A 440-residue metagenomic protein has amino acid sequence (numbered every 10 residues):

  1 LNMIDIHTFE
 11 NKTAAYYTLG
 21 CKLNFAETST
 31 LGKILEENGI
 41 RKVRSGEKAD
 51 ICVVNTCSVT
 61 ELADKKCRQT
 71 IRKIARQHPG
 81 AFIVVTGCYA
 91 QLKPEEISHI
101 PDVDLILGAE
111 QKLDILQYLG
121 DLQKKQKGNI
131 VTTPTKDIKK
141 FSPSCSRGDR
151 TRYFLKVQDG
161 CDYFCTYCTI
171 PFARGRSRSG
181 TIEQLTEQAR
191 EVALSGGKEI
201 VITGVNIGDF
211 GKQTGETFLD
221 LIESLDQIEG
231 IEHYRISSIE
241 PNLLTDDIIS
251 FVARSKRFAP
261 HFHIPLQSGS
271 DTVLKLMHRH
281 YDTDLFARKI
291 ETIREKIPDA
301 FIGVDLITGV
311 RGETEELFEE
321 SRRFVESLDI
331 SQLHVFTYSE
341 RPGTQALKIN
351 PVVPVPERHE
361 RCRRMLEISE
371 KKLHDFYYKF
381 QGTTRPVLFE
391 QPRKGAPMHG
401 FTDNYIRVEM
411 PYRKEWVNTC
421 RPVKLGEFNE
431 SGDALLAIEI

Functional and structural regions predicted by a protein language model:
L1-D209, F262, D284-E295, R323-S327 (+3 more regions): Proteins enriched for Cys/Gly/acidic motifs involved in redox and nucleic-acid/cofactor modification
C21, F210-D226, G230, M277 (+1 more regions): Radical SAM enzyme [4Fe-4S]-AdoMet core and its adjacent flexible, acidic and glycine-rich loops/tails across
I40, A81, D104, I231-E232 (+3 more regions): A structural micro-motif
S58-V59, R174-G175, K275-Y281, K348-V353: Short glycine-enriched, charge-decorated loop/helix-capping segments at active-site entrances that position
I83-V84, L92-K93, I97, L194-F318 (+1 more regions): Conserved SAM/AdoMet-binding glycine-rich loop
G148-T151, C161-D162, F258, S268 (+5 more regions): Short flexible coil/turn linkers enriched for glycine and charged/polar residues that connect secondary-structure
I264, D305, V325, L333 (+3 more regions): Hydrophobic, well-ordered secondary-structure elements that form the walls of internal hydrophobic environments
K348-I440: Terminal RNA-binding accessory module
